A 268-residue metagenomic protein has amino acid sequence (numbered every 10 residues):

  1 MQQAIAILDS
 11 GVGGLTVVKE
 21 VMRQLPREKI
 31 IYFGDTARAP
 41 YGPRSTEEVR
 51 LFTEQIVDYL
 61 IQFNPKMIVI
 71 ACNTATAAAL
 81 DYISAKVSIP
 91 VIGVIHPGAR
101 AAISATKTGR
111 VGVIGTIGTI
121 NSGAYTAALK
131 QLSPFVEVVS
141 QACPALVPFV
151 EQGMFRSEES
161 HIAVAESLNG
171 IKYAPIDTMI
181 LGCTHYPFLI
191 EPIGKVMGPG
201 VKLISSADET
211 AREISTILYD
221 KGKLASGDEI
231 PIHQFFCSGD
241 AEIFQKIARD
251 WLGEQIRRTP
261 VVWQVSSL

Functional and structural regions predicted by a protein language model:
M1-L268: Non-catalytic structural scaffold of enzyme domains
